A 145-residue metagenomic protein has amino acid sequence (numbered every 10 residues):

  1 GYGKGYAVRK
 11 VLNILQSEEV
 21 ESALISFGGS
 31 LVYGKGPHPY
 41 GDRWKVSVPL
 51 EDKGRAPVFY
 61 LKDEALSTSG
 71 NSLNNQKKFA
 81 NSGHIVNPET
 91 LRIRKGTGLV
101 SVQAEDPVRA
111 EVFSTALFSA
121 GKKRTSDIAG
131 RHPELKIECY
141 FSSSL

Functional and structural regions predicted by a protein language model:
G1-L145: Mature catalytic core of soluble alpha/beta enzymes
